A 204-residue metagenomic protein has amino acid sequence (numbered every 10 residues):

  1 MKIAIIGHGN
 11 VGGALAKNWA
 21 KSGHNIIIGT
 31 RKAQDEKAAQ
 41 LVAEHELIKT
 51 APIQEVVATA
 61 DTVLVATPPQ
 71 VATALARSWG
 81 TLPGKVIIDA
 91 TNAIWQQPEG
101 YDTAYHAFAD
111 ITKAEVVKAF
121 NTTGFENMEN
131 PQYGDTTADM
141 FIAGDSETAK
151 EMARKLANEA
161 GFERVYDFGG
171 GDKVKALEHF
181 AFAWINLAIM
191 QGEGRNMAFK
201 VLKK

Functional and structural regions predicted by a protein language model:
M1-Q40: NAD(P)+-binding Rossmann beta1-loop-alpha1 motif at the extreme N-terminus of oxidoreductases
I6, M140-K204: Active-site-lining helix/loop region of Rossmann-like oxidoreductase modules
G23, T59-D61, F162: Short, well-ordered alpha-helix to beta-strand connector turns
A43-E46, L82-P83, I111-T112, A160-G161: Short, structured coil segments at secondary-structure junctions
L47-I53, Y166-G169: Short acidic-hydrophobic, aromatic-tinged amphipathic segments that line or gate anion-handling sites
Q54-Q97: Rossmann-fold NAD(P) dinucleotide-binding segment
T91-G134: Rossmann-fold NAD(P)-binding glycine/threonine-rich loop
Q96-Q97, H106, N130-E151, K155: Short beta-strand and adjoining strand-loop segment in the mid-core of the Rossmann-like NAD(P)-dependent dehydrogenase
